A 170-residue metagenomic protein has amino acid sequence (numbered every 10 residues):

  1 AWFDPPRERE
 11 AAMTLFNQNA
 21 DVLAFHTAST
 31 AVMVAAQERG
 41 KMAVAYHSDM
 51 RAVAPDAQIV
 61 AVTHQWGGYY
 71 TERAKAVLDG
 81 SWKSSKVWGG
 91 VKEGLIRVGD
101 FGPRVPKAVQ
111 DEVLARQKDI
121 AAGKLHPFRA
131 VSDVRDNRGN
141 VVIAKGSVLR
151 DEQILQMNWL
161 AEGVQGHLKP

Functional and structural regions predicted by a protein language model:
A1-P170: A residue-level marker of the well-folded mature domains of exported/periplasmic proteins
